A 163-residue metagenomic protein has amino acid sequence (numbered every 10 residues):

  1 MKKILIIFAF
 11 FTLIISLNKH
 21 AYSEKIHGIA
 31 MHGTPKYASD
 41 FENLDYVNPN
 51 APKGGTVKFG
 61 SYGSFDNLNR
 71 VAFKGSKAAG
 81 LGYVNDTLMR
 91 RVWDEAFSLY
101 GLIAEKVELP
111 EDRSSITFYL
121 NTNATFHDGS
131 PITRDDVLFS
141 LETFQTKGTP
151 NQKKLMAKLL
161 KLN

Functional and structural regions predicted by a protein language model:
M1-I7: Bacterial N-terminal signal peptides that target proteins for export
K3, K153-N163: Surface-exposed binding/hinge segments that line and control ligand-binding clefts or catalytic entry sites
F8-S16: Bacterial N-terminal signal peptides
L17-S23: Sec/Tat signal peptide C-region and signal peptidase I cleavage site
E24-D112, Y119, E142, K154: N-terminal lobe/hinge region of extracytoplasmic solute-binding protein
A124: Short basic (Lys/Arg) and small-residue
T143-G148: A short, polar/charged loop-to-alpha-helix boundary motif
